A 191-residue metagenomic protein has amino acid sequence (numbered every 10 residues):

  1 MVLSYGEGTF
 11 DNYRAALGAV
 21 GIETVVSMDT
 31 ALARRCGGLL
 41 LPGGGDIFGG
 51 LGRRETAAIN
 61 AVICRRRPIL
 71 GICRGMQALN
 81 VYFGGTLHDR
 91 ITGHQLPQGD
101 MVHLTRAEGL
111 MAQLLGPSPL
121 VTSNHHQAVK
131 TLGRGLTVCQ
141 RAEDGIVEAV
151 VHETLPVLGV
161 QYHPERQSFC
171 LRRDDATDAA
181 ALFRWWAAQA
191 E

Functional and structural regions predicted by a protein language model:
M1-R67, R74, Y82-H88, T92-L110 (+6 more regions): N-terminal beta1-alpha1 cap of cysteine-dependent amidohydrolase-like domains
L79: Walker A/P-loop
L115: Basic phosphate/pyrophosphate-binding loop/patch that engages nucleotide-derived ligands
C139-R141: Conserved S-adenosyl-L-methionine
L158-V160: Residue-level marker for buried hydrophobic side chains located in beta-strands that build the well-ordered beta-sheet
